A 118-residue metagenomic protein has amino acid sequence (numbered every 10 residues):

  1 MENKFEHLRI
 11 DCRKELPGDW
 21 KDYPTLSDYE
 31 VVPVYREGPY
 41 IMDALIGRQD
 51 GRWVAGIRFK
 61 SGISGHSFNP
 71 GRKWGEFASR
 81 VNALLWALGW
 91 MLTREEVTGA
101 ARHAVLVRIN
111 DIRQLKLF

Functional and structural regions predicted by a protein language model:
M1-I41, L115-F118: Negatively charged, low-complexity tracts enriched in Asp/Glu with abundant Ser/Thr
I10, M42-A44, R48, R80: Alpha-helical interaction segments
M42, W53-A55, V81, L85 (+2 more regions): N-terminal cationic amphipathic segment used for targeting or macromolecule association
D43-H66: A short, structured beta-strand/loop element
F59-T93: A short, exposed loop/beta-hairpin motif centered on an aromatic-Gly-Thr core
R94-F118: Short, mixed-charge low-complexity intrinsically disordered segments
